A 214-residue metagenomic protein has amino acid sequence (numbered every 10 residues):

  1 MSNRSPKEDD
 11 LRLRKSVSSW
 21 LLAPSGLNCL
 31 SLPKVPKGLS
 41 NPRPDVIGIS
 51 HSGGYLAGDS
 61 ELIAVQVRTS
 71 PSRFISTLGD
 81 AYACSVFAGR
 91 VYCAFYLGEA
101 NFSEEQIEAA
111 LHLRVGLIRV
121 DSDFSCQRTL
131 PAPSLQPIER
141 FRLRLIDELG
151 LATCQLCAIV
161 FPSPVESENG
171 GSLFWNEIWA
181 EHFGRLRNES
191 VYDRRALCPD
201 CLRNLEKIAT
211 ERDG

Functional and structural regions predicted by a protein language model:
M1-P44, S50, G54-A57: Acidic-basic catalytic patches of nuclease active cores, encompassing PD-(D/E)XK and other metal-cofactor nuclease
I49, A57-S70: Active-site ExK catalytic segment of metal-dependent nucleases
P71-I75, F87-S125: Nucleic-acid nuclease catalytic cores
L78-C84: Histidine-anchored nucleotide/phosphate-binding helix
C126-F141: Short, surface-exposed amphipathic charged segments that create phosphate/polyanion-binding patches used for binding
F141-A152, R187-Y192, K207-I208: Short, flexible, mixed-charge glycine/proline-rich loop motifs that serve as phosphate/nucleic-acid-contacting
A152-S190: Short recognition patches in nucleic-acid-associated and regulatory proteins
A158, P199-L202: Cys/His-coordinated zinc-binding microdomains
